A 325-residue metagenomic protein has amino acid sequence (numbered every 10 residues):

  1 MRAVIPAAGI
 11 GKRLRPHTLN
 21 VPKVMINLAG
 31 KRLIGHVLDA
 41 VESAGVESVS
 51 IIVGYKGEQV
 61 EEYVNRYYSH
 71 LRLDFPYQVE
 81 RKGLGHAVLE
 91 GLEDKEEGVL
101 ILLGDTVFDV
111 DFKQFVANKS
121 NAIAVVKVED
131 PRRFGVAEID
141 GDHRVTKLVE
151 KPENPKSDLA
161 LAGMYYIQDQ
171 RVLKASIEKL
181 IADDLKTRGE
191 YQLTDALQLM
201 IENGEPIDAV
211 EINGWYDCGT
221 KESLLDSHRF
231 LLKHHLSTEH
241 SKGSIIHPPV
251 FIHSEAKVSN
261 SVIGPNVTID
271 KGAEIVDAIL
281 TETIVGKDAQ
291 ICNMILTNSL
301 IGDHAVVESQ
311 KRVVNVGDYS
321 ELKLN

Functional and structural regions predicted by a protein language model:
R2-I5, R13, N27, K31-L102 (+4 more regions): Conserved N-terminal catalytic core of the sugar/cofactor nucleotidyltransferase
I10, D105-T106: Active-site metal-binding loops of divalent metal-dependent hydrolases
G11-P16, R132: Short N-terminal binding/cap micro-motifs at the start of the first secondary-structure element
V24, R72-D74, R144, P206-D208: Conserved beta-strand segments of alpha/beta enzyme cores
M25, A137-I139, A209: A structural signal for short hydrophobic beta-strand segments in well-ordered beta-sheet cores
S50-G54, V125, I284, L300: Short internal beta-strands
F108-L180: Conserved core of the sugar-phosphate nucleotidyltransferase
L180-N325: Left-handed beta-helix
